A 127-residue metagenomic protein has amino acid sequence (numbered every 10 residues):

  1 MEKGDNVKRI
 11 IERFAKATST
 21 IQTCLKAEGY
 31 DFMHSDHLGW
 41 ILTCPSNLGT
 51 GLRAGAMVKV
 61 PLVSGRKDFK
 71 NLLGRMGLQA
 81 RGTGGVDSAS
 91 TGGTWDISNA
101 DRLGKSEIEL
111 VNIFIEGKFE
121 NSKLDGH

Functional and structural regions predicted by a protein language model:
M1-A17: Active-site acidic/histidine clusters and adjacent loop/turn architecture that either coordinate catalytic ions
M1-D5, I21, Y30-W40: Extended amphipathic alpha-helical scaffolds
T18, L25, D125-G126: Charged, low-complexity, helix-prone segments enriched in Lys/Glu/Asp/Gln
T23, A27, G82: Conserved helix-loop functional segments at active or binding sites
F32-H127: A structural signal for small-residue-enriched, beta-sheet-centric alpha/beta enzyme cores and oligomeric scaffold folds
